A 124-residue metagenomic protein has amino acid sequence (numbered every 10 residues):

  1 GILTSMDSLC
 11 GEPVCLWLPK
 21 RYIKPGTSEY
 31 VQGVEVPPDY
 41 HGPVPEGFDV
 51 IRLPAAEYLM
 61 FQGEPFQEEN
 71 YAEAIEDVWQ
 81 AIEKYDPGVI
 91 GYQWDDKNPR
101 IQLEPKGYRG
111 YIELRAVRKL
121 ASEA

Functional and structural regions predicted by a protein language model:
G1-A124: A solvent-exposed interaction/effector surface
